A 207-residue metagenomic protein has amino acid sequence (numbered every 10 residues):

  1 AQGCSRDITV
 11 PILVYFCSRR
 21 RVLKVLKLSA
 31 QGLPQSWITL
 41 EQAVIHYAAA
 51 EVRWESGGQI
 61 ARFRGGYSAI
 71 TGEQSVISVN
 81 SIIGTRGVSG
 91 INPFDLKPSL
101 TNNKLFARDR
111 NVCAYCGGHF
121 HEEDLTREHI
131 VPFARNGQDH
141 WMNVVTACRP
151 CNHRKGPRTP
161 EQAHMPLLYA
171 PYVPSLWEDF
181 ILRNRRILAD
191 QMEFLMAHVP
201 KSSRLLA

Functional and structural regions predicted by a protein language model:
Q2-C4, C17: N-terminal, intrinsically disordered, basic low-complexity segments enriched in Arg/Pro/Ser/Thr
P11-K97, N102, M165-A207: Short helix-coil boundary/hinge micro-motifs
L96-K104, V131-Q138: Short, intrinsically disordered, charge-biased short linear motifs at domain edges
K97-L125, C148: Short cysteine-rich loop/turn motifs with clustered Cys
G118-T146, K155-P171: Histidine-centered nuclease catalytic patch
